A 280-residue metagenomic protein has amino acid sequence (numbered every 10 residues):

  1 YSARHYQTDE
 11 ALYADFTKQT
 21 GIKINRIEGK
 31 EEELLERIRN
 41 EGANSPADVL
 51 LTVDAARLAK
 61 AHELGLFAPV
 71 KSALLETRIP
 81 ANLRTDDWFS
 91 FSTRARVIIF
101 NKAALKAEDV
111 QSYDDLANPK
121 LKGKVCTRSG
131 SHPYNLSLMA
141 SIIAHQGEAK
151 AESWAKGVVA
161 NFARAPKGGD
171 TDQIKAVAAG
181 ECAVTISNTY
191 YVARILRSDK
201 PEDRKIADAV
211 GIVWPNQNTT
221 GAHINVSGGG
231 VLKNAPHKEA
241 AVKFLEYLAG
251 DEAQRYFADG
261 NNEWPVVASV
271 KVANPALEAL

Functional and structural regions predicted by a protein language model:
Y1-K60: Early extracytoplasmic/lumenal segment of secretory-pathway proteins
Y1-R4, R84-D86, F100-K102, E108 (+3 more regions): Short beta-strand->loop
S45-L50, A68-I98, D114, K124-T127: A structural signal for short loop-to-beta-strand junctions that line the ligand-binding cleft of periplasmic/secreted
A55-L66, L83-Q111, M139-I143, I224-G229: Periplasmic solute-binding protein
F67-L74, D87-S90, D114-A117, P201-H223 (+2 more regions): Short beta-strand->loop
A103-Q111, I143-E152, A235-A241: Short helix-loop capping/hinge motifs at secondary-structure junctions, enriched in acidic/polar residues
Y134, S141-P215: Ligand-binding pocket segment of bilobal, Venus flytrap-like solute-binding proteins
S227-A279: Mature extracytoplasmic/periplasmic domains
